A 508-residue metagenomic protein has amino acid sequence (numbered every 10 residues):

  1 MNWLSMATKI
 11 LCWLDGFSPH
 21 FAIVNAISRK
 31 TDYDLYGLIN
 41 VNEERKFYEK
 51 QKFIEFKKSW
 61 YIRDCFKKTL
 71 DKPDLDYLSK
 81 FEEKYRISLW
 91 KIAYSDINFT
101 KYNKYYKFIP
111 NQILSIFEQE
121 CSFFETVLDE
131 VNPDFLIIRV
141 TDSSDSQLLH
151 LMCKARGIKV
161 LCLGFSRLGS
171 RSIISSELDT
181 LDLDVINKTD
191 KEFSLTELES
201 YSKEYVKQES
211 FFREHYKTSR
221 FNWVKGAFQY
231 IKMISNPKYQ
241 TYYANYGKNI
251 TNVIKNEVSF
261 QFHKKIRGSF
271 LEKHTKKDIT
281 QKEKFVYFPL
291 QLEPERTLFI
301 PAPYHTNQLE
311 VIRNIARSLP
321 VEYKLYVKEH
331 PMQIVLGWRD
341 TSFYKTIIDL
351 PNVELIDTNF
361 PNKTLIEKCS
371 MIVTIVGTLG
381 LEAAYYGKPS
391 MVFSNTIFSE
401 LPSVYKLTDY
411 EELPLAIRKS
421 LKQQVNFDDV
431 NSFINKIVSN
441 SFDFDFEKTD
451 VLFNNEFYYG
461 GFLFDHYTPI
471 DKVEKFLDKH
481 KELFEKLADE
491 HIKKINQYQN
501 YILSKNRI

Functional and structural regions predicted by a protein language model:
M6-F17, I39-V41, I109, I137 (+1 more regions): Nucleotide-activated donor-dependent transferases that construct or modify glycoconjugates
W13-T31, H150, Y304-L319: Histidine-anchored nucleotide/phosphate-binding helix
A26-F124, F165-K265, V473, D489-R507: Conserved N-terminal ligand/cofactor-binding loop architecture of enzyme catalytic domains
S122-V185: Conserved nucleotide-sugar donor-interacting segment of glycosyltransferase catalytic cores, predominantly GT-B
I138, D357-Y405: A donor-sugar binding/catalytic signature common to diverse glycosyltransferases and related nucleotide-sugar
T280-L309, N314-A316, E329-Q333: Active-site donor-nucleotide binding/catalytic segment of nucleotide-sugar enzymes
R313-I356: Catalytic donor nucleotide-activated moiety binding site of glycosyltransferases and closely related
S403, L407-I508: Long, C-terminal catalytic modules of enzymes
